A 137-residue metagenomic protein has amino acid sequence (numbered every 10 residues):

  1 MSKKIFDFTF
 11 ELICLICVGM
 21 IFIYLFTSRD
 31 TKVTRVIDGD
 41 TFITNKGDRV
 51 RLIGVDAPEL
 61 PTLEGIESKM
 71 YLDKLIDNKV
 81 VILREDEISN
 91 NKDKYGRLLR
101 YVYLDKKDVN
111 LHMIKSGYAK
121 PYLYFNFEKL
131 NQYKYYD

Functional and structural regions predicted by a protein language model:
S2-D137: Small beta-barrel nucleic-acid-binding modules, primarily SNase/OB-fold domains and secondarily Tudor-like barrels
